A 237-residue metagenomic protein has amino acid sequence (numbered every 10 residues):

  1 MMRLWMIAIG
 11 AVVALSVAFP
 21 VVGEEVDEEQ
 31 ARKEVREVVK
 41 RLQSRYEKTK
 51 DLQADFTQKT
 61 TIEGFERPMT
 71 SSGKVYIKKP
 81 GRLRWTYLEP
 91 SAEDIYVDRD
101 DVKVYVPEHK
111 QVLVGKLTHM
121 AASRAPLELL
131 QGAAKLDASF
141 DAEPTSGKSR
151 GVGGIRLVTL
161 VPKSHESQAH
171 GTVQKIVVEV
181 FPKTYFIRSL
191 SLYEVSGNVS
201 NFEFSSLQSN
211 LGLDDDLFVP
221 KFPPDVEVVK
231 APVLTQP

Functional and structural regions predicted by a protein language model:
M1-L4: Positively charged n-region of N-terminal signal peptides that target proteins for export
I7-S16: Bacterial N-terminal signal peptides
F19-P68, F222-P237: N-terminal leader/targeting segments and the immediate start of mature chains
Y46, A121-D137: Short, solvent-exposed helix-to-loop capping segments enriched in aromatics
T70-S72, S91, D98, G171-K175 (+1 more regions): Short, surface-exposed coil-to-beta transition loops
K74-A125, S200-N201: An acidic-aromatic
L113, K135-A231: Gly/Pro-enriched, hydrophobic low-complexity segments that function as extracytoplasmic propeptides/linkers
